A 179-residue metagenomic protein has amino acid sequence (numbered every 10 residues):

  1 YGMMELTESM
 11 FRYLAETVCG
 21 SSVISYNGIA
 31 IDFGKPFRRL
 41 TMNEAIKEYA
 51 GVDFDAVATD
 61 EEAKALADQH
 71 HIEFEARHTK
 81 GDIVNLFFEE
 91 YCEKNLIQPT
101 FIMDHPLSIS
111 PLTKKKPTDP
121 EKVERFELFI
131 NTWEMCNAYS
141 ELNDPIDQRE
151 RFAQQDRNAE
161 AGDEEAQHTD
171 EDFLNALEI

Functional and structural regions predicted by a protein language model:
Y1-M4: Catalytic palm subdomain of template-directed nucleic-acid polymerases, centered on the conserved carboxylate motif
M10, E16-M135, Q154-E178: Metal-assisted phosphate- and nucleotidyl-transfer catalytic regions
F11, R149: Anionic ligand-binding catalytic core segments
L142-N143: Short, surface-exposed beta-strand-loop junctions and turns on beta-sheet-rich folds
